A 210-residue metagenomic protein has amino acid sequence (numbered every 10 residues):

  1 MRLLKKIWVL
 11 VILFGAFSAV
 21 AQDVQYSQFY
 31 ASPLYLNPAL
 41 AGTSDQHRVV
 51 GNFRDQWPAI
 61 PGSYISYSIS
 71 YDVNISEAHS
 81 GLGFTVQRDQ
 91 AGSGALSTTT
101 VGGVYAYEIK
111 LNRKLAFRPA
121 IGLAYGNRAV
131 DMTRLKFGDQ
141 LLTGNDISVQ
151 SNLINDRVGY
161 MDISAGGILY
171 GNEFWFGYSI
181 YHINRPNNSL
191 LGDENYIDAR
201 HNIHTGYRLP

Functional and structural regions predicted by a protein language model:
M1-Q25, A31: Bacterial Sec-dependent N-terminal signal peptides
Q22-P210: Subset of outer-membrane beta-barrel
